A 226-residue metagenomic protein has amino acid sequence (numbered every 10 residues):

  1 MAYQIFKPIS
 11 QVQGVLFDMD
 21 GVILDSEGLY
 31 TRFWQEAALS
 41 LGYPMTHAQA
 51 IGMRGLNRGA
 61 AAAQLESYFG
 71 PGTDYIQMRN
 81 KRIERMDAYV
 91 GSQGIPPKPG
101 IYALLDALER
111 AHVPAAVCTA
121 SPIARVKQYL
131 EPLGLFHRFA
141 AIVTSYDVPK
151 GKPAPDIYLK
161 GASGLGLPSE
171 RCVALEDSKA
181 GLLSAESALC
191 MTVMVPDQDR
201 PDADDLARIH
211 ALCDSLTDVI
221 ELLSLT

Functional and structural regions predicted by a protein language model:
M1-Q13, D106-E109, P122-T226: Asp-based, Mg2+/Mn2+-dependent phosphohydrolase catalytic module
A2-I51: Active-site neighborhood of HAD-like aspartate-dependent phosphohydrolases
I23, P97, A115, K150 (+1 more regions): Conserved SAM-binding loop
L29, L56-N57, K81, P96-G100 (+4 more regions): Short beta->alpha linker loops
T31, Q35, R58-A63, I83 (+2 more regions): An amphipathic alpha-helix signature
A37-A38, N57-T73, Y129, G161-A162: Helix-loop "lid/cap" segments that line or gate small-molecule binding pockets
E66-A103, A111: Metal-dependent phosphoesterase signature
